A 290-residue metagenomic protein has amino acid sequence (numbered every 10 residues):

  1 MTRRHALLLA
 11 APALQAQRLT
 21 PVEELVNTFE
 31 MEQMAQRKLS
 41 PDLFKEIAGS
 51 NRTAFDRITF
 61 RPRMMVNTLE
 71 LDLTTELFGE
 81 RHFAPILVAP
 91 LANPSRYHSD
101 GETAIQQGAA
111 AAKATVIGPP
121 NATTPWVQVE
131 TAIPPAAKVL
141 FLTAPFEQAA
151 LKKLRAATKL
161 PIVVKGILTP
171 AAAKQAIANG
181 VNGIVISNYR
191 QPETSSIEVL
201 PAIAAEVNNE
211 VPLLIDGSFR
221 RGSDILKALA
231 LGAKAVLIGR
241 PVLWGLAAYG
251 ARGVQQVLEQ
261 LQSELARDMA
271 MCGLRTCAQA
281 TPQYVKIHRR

Functional and structural regions predicted by a protein language model:
M1-P12: N-terminal secretory signal peptides and thylakoid transit peptides that target proteins across membranes
L19-H82, A278-T281, K286-R290: An N-cap/entry alpha-helix motif that binds or orients negatively charged groups
S40, V88, A109, L154 (+3 more regions): Conserved, mostly hydrophobic/aromatic
F83-N121: Glycine-rich active-site/cofactor-binding loop and its immediate structural neighborhood
A111-E130, P135-F141: A gly/proline- and charged-residue-enriched helix-loop-helix capping module
T131, A144-I215, L226-K227, L231-K234 (+1 more regions): Alpha/beta enzyme core
A202, A247-L265: C-terminal helical cap(s) of enzyme catalytic domains, especially alpha/beta-barrels
